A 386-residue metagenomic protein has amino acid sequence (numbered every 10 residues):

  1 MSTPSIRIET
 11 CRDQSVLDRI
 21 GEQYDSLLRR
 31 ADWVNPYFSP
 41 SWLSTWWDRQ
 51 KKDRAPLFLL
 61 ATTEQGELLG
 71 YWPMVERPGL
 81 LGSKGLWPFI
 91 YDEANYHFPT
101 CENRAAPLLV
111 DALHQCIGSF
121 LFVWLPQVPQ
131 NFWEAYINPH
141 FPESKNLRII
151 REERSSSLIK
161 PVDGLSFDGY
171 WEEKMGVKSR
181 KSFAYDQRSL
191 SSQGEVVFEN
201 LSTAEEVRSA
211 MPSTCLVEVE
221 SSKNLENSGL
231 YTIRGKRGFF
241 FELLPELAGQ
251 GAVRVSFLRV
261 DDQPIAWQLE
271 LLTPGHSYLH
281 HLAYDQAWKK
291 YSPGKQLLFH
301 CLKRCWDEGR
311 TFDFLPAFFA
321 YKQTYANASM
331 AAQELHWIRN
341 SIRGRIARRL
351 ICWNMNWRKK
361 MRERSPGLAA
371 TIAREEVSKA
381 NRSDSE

Functional and structural regions predicted by a protein language model:
S2-I6, T10, A135-D168, V260 (+2 more regions): Active-site/acyl-donor-binding loops of N-acyltransferases
R7-Q65, L69-L86, V128-F141, N146-S156 (+2 more regions): A conserved beta-strand-loop-helix scaffold within acyl/acetyltransferase catalytic domains
D92-A105, L282-K290: A short, internal acetyl-CoA/4′-phosphopantetheine-binding micro-motif in the GNAT/acyltransferase core
C101-R104, L125-N131: Structural motif
R104-Q115, K290-L302: Conserved acetyl-CoA-binding loop-helix of GNAT-fold acetyltransferases
F120-V128, C305-P316: Conserved GNAT acetyl-CoA-binding A-motif
E242-P245, H300-D307: Short glycine/serine- and small hydrophobic-enriched flexible loop segments
D262, G294, C301, C305 (+2 more regions): Hydrophobic, well-ordered secondary-structure elements that form the walls of internal hydrophobic environments
